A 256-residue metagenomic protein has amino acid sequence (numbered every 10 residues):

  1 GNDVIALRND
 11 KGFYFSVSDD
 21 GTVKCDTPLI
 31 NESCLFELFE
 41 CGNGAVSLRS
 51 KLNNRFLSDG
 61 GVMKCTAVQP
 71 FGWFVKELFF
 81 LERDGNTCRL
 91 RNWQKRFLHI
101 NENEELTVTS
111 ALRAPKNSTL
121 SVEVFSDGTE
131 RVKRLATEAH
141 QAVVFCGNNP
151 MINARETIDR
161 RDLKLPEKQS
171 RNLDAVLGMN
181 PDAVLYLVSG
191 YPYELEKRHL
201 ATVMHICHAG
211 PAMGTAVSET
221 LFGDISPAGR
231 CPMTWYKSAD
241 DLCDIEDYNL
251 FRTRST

Functional and structural regions predicted by a protein language model:
G1, W93-K95, R113-S126, F222 (+2 more regions): Accessory carbohydrate-binding/adhesion or oligomerization-edge regions at the termini of glycan-active proteins
G1-D20, L35-V62, L78-E105, V122-L135: Extracellular glycan-recognition/adhesion modules and their associated mucin-like linkers
R8, S18, R49-K51, G60 (+8 more regions): Generic beta-strand/beta-sheet core signal
Y14-S16, F56-L57, F97-H99, G128 (+5 more regions): Flexible loop/turn segments at secondary-structure boundaries
K24-P28, K64-A67, T107-T109, D244-T256: A structural supersecondary motif
L29-S33, T66-K76, R113-A114: Acidic/polar low-complexity surface segments
W73, T109, A114-H199: Hydrophobic helix-and-loop "lid/oligomerization" segment in the mid-to-C-terminal part of catalytic domains
V188-T256: Secreted, periplasmic, or luminal enzymes acting at the cell surface/secretory milieu
